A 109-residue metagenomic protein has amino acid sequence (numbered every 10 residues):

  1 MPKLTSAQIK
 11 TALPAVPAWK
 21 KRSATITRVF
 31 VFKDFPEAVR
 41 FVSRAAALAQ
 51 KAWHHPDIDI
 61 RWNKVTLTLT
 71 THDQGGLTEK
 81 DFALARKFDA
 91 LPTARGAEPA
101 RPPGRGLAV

Functional and structural regions predicted by a protein language model:
M1-V16, K21-V109: Charge-rich, low-complexity N-terminal segments
